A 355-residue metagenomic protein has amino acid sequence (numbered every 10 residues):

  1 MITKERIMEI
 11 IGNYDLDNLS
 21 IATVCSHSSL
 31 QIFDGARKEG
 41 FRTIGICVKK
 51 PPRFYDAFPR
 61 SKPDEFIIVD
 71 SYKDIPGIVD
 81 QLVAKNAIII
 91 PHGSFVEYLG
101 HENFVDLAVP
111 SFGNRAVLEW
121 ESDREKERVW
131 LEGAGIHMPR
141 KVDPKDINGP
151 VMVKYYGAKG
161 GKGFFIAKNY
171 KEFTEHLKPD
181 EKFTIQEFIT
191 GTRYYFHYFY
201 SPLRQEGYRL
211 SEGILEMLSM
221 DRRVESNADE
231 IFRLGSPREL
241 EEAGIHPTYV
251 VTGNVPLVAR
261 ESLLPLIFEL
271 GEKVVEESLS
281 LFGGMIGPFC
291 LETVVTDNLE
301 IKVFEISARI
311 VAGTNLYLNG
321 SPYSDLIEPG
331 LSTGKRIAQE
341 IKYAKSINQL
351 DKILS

Functional and structural regions predicted by a protein language model:
M1-I10: Positively charged, low-complexity intrinsically disordered leader regions
I46-C47, K73, A116-S219, E261-E272: Active-site nucleotide/adenylate-binding loops and adjacent lid/helix of ATP-dependent enzymes
V48-P150: Conserved N-proximal alpha/beta basic substrate-recognition cap immediately N-terminal to, or forming the N-lobe
M152-K154, Y198, L299-I310: A short beta-strand motif that forms the metal-chelation/ATP-contact edge of phosphoryl-transfer active sites
Y198-S278, S307-A338: ATP-dependent carboxylate/phosphate-activation module, predominantly the ATP-grasp catalytic core and closely related
F282-N298: A short glycine-rich, hydrophobically flanked beta-strand micro-motif that places a catalytic Asp/Glu for divalent metal
R336-S355: Cysteine/selenocysteine-centered motifs that mediate thiol-based redox chemistry or coordinate metal-sulfur cofactors
